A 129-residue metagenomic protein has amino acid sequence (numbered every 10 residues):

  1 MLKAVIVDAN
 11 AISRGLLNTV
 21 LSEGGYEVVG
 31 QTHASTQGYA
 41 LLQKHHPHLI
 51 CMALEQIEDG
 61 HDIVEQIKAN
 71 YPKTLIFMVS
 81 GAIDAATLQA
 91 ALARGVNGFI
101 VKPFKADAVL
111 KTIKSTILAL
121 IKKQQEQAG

Functional and structural regions predicted by a protein language model:
A11-G30: Two-component/phosphorelay signaling modules centered on CheY-like receiver
Q31-L49: Acidic, metal-coordinating helix/loop segments flanking the phosphotransfer/catalytic sites of two-component signaling
Q43-H45, I67-K73, R94: Conserved phosphotransfer cores of two-component systems
C51-E65: Conserved phosphotransfer microenvironments
A86, F104-I113: C-terminal output helix
L118-G129: CheY-like receiver
